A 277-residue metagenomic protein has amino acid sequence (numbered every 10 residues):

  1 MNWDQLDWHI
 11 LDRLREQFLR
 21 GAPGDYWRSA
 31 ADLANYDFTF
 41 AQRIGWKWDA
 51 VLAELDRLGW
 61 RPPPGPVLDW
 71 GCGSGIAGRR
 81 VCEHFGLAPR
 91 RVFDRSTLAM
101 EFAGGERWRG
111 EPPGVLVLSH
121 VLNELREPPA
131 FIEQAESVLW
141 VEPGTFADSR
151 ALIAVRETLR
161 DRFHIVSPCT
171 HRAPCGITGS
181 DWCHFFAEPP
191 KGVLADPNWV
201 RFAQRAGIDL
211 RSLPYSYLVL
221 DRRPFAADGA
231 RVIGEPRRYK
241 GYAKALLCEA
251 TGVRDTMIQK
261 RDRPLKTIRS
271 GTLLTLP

Functional and structural regions predicted by a protein language model:
M1-P23: N-terminal auxiliary segments of SAM/dcSAM-dependent transferases
Y26-V51, L58: Class I SAM-dependent methyltransferase Rossmann-like catalytic core, especially the SAM/SAH-binding loop
P63-G73: Conserved class I S-adenosyl-L-methionine
S74-F85: Conserved SAM-binding loop of SAM-dependent methyltransferases across substrates and taxa, primarily the Class I
G114-E127, G144: A short SAM/SAH-binding and catalytic strip from SAM-dependent methyltransferases
E124-Q134, A151: A short, conserved alpha-helix within the catalytic core of class I
A135-A147: Conserved beta-strand signature within the Rossmann-like core of class I S-adenosyl-L-methionine
F202-P277: C-terminal lobe and adjacent flexible extensions of AdoMet/dcAdoMet transferase-like proteins
